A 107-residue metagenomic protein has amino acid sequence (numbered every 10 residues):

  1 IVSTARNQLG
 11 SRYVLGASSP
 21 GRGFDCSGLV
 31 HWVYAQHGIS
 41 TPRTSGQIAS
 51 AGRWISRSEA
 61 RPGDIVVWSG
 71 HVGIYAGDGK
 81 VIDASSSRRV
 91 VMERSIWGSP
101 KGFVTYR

Functional and structural regions predicted by a protein language model:
I1, S56-E59, S69: Generic hydrophobic secondary-structure packing signal
I1-R12, S99-R107: Intrinsically disordered, low-complexity, Pro/Ser/Thr/Asn/Gly/Ala-rich spacer/linker segments adjacent to signal
T4, L29-H31, G77: A general secondary-structure boundary signal
N7, V33, Y75, A84: Conserved catalytic core of Hanks-type protein kinase domains
L9-P62: Catalytic cysteine-centered active-site loop
G23, V67, Y75: Short aromatic/basic micro-patch
I39, R43-I55, G70, A76-R107: Aromatic- and glycine-rich peptidoglycan recognition patches
G63-D64, H71: Structural motif
